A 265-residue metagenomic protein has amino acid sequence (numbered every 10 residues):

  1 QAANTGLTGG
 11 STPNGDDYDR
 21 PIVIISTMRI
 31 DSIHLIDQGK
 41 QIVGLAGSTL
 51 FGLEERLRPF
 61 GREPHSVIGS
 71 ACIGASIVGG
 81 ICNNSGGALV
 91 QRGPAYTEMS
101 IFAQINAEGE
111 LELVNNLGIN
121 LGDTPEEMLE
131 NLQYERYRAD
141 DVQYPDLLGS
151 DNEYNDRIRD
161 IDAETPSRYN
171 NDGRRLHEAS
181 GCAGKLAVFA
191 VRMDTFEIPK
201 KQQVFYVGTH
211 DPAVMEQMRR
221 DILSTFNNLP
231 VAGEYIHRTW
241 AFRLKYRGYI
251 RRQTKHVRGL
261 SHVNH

Functional and structural regions predicted by a protein language model:
Q1-A3, A75, E98, L229: Short, basic and Ser/Thr-rich N-terminal targeting/leader segments
Q1-I30, G44, P64-V67: Glycine-rich N-terminal segment of FAD-binding domains in flavoprotein oxidoreductases, spanning the beta-loop-helix
T5, Q41, G47-L53, S76-I77: Short, structural beta-strand-to-alpha-helix junction motif
L7-G9, C72-V78, W240-L244: Beta-rich nucleic-acid/ligand-interaction surfaces
I22, L35-I36: Glycine-rich phosphate/pyrophosphate-binding loop regions near the starts of catalytic domains
G52-F60: Short active-site loop/helix that positions an aromatic residue
S66-V214: FAD-binding subdomain of flavoenzyme oxidoreductases
R192-E197, Q203-H265: C-terminal substrate-recognition/cap domain of FAD-linked oxidoreductases
